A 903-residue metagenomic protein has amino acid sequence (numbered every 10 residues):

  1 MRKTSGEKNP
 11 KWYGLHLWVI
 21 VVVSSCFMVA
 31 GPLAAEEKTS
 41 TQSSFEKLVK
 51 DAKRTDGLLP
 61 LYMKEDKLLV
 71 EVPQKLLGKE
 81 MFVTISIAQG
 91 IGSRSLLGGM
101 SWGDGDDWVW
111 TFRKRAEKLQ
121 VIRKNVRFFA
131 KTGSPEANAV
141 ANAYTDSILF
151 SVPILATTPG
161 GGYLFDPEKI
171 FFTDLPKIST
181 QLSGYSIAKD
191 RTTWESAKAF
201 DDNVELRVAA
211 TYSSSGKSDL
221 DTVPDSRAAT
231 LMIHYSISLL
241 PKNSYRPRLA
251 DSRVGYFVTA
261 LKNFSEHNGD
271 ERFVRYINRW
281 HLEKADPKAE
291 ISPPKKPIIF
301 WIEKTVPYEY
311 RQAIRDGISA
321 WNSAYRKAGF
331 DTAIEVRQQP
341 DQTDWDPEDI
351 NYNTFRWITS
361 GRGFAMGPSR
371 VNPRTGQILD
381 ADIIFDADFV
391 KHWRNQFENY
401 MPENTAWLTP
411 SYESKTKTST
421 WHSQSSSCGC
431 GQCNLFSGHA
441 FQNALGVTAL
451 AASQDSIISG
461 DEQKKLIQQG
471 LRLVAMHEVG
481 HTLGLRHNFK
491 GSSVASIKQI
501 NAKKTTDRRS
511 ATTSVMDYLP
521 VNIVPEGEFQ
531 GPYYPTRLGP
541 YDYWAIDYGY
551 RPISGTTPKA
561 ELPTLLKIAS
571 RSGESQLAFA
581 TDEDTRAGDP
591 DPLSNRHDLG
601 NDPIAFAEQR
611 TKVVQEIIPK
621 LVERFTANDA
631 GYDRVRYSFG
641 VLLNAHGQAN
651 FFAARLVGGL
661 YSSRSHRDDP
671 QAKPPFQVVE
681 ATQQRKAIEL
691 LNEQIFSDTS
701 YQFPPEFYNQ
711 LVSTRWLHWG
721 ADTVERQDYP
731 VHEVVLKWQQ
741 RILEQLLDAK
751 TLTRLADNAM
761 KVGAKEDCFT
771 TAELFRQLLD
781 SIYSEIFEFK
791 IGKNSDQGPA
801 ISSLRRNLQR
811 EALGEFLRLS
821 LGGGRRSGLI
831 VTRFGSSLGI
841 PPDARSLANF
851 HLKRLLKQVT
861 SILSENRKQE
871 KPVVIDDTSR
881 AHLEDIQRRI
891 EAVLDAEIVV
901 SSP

Functional and structural regions predicted by a protein language model:
M1-Y13: N-terminal secretory signal peptides that target proteins for export/translocation
H16-F27: Bacterial N-terminal signal peptides
V29-E36: Signal peptide processing junction and immediate N-terminal pro/mature segment of secreted/exported proteins
E36-L68, P73-V306, R315, A324 (+10 more regions): Auxiliary tRNA-acceptor-end handling modules of aminoacyl-tRNA synthetases
Y310-G317, Q463, I467, L471 (+2 more regions): Stable alpha-helical elements in mature extracytoplasmic
S319-F330, G480-H481, L485, V521 (+2 more regions): Sec-exported extracytoplasmic/periplasmic mature domains
Q338-G361, Q469-P525: The catalytic-center signature of Zn2+-dependent metalloproteases
Q454, D461-E462, L466, G491-P903: Conserved catalytic/binding loops enriched for acidic/polar residues
